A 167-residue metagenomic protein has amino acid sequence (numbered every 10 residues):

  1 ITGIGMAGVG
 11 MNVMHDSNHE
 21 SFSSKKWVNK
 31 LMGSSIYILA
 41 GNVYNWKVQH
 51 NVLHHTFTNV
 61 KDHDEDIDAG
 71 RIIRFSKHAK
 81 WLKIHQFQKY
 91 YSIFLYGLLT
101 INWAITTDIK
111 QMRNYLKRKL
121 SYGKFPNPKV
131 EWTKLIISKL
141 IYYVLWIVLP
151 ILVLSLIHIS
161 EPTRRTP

Functional and structural regions predicted by a protein language model:
I1-I4, A104-I109, Y143-I157: Juxtamembrane "helix exit" motif at the C-terminal ends of alpha-helical transmembrane segments in multi-pass membrane
T2-N127: Membrane-embedded catalytic scaffold of the fatty acid hydroxylase/desaturase
E131-L149: A conserved active-site cap/scaffold subdomain adjacent to cofactor or substrate pockets
I157-P167: Single conserved hydrophobic/aromatic residue that forms the stacking wall/gate of nucleotide- or nucleobase-binding
